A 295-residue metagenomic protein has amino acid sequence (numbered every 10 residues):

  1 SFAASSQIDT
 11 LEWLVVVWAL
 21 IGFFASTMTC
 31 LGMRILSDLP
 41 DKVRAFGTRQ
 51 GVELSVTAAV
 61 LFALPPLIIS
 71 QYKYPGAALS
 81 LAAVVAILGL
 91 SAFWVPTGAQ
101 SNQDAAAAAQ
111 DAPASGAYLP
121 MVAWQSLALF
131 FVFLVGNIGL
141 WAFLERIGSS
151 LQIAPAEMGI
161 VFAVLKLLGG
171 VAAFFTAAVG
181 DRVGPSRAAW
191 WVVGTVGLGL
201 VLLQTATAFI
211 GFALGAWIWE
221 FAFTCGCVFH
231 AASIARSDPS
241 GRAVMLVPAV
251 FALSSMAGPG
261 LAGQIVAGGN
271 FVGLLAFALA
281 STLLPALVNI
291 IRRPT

Functional and structural regions predicted by a protein language model:
S1, E12-T27, F131, G211-C225: Hydrophobic core of transmembrane alpha-helices in multi-pass small-molecule transporters, especially MFS/SLC-type
S26-P40, T224-D238: Intracellular juxtamembrane helix-capping segments at the cytosolic ends of symmetry-related transmembrane helices
V43-L64, M245-P259: Glycine-rich segments within core transmembrane alpha-helices of 12-TM secondary carriers
T48-T97: Helix-loop-helix hairpin linking two adjacent transmembrane segments in secondary transporters
M121-A163, L167-G170: Extracytoplasmic gate region of multi-pass secondary transporters
A172-P185, V266: Helix-to-loop junctions at the C-terminal end of transmembrane segments in multipass secondary transporters
V183-H230: C-terminal transmembrane helical hairpin of 12-TM major facilitator-type secondary transporters
S237-F271, A278: A late C-terminal transmembrane helix in Major Facilitator Superfamily
